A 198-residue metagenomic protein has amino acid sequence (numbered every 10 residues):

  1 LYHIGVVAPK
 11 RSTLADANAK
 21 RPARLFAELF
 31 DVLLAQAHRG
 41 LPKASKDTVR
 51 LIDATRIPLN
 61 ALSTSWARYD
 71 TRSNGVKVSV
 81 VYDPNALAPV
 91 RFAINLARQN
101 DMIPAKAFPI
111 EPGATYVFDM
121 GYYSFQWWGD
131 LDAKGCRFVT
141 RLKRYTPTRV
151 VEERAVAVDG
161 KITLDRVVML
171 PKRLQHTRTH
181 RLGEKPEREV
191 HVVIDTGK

Functional and structural regions predicted by a protein language model:
L1, V7, N18-R21, E28-D31 (+3 more regions): Single, function-defining residue in the core of a domain
L34: Glycine/small-residue-rich loop that forms an oxyanion/phosphate-binding "nest" at active or ligand-binding sites
G40-L41: Active-site phosphate-binding and catalytic loops of NTP-dependent enzymes
